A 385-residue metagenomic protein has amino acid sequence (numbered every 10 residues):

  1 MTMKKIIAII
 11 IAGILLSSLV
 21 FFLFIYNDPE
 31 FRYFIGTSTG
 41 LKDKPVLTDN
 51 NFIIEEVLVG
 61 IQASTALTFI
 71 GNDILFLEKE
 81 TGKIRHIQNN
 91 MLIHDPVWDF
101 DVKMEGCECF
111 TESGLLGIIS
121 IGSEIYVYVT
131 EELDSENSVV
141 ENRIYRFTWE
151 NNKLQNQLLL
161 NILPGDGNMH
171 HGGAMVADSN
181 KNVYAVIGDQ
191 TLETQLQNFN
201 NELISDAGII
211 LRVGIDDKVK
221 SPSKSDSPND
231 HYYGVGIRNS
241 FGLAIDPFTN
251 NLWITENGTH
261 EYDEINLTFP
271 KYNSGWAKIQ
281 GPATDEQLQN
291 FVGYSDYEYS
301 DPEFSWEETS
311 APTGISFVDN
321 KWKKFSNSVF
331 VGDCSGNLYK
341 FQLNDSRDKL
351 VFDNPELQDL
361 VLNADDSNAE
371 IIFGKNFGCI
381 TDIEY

Functional and structural regions predicted by a protein language model:
M1-I25: Secretory targeting signatures
L16, F22-T194, G242-I245, N250-G258 (+2 more regions): Acidic, Gly/Ser/Thr-rich repeat motifs that build Ca2+-stabilized beta-propeller blades
N27-I53, K218-D226, K278-Y297, D348-A364: Blade/loop signatures of beta-propeller domains
T81, T259-D263, L267-N273, D333: Short edge-strand/loop segments of extracellular domains
D101-G106, P282-A311: Hydrophobic membrane-embedded segments
V140-N151, F199-D216, L267-F269: Beta-propeller blade signature
I204-V213, P222-E256: Loop-centered beta-sheet repeat module
D353-Y385: Conserved blade-ending motifs and adjacent loop-strand segments that build the rim/top face of beta-propeller domains
